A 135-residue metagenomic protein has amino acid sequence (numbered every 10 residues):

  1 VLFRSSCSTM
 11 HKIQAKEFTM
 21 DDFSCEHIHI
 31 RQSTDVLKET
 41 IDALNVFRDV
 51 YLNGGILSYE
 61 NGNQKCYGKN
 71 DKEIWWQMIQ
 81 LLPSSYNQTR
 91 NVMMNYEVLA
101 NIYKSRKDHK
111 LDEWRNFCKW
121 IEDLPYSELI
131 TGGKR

Functional and structural regions predicted by a protein language model:
V1-R135: Family-specific signature for flavin-dependent thymidylate synthase
